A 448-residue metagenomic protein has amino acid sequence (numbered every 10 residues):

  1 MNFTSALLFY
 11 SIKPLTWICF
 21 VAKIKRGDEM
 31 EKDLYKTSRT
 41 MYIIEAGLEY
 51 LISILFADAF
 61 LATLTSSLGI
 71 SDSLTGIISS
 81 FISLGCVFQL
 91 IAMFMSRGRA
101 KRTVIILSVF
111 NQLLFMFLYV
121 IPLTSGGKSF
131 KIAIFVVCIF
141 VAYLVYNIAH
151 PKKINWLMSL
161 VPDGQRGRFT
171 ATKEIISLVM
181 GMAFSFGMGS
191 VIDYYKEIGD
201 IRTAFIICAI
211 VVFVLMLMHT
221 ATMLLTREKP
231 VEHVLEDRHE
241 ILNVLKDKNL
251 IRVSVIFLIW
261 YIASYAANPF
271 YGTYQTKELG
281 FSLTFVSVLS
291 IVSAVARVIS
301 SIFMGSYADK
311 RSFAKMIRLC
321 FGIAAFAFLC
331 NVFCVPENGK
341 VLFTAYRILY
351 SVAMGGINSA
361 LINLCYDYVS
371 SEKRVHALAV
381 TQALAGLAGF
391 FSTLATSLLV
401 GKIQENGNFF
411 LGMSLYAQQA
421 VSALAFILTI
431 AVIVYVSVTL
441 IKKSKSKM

Functional and structural regions predicted by a protein language model:
G27-F88, M93, I251-S290: Helix-loop boundary and gating motifs at the non-cytosolic
G27-K36, E228-V255, M448: Juxtamembrane intracellular "pre-TM" segments in multi-pass secondary transporters
S67, F94, G181-R202, F391-S414: Transmembrane alpha-helix termini and helix-breaking/packing motifs in multi-pass membrane transporters
Q89-K101, S301-S312: Helix-to-loop junctions at the C-terminal end of transmembrane segments in multipass secondary transporters
R97-N111, K310-F321: Cytoplasmic membrane-interface "Motif A"-like loop-to-helix N-cap segments of 12-TM Major Facilitator Superfamily
V109-K128, G322-E337: C-terminal ends and interior cores of transmembrane alpha-helices in multi-pass membrane transporters/permeases
F130-A149, V341-G356: Hydrophobic core of transmembrane alpha-helices in multi-pass small-molecule transporters, especially MFS/SLC-type
I148-V161, G356-V369: Intracellular juxtamembrane helix-capping segments at the cytosolic ends of symmetry-related transmembrane helices
